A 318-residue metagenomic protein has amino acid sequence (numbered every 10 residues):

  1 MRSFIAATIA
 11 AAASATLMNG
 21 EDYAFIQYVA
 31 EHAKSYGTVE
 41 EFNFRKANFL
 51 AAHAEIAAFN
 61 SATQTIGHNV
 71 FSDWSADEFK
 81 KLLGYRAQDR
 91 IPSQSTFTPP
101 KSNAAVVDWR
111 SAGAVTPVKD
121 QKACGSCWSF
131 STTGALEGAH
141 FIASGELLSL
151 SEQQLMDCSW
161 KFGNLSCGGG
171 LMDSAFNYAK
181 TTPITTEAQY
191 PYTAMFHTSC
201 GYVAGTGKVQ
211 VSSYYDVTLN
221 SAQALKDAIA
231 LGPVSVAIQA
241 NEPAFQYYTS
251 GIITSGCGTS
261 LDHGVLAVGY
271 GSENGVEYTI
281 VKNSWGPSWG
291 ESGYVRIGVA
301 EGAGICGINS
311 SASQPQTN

Functional and structural regions predicted by a protein language model:
M1-A10: Classical eukaryotic N-terminal signal peptides for Sec-dependent ER targeting/secretion, especially the positively
F4, S14-N318: Catalytic-core signature of thiol
